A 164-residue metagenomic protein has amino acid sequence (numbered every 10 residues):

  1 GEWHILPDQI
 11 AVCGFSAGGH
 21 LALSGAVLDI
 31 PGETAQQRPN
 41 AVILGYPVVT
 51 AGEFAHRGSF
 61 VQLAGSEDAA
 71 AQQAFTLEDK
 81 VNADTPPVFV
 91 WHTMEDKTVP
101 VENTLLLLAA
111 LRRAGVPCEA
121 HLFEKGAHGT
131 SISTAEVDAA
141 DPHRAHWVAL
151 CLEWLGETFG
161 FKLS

Functional and structural regions predicted by a protein language model:
G1-S59, D68, Q72-Q73: Primarily recognizes the serine-hydrolase "nucleophile elbow" in alpha/beta-hydrolase and SGNH/GDSL folds
I10, V88, C118: Hydrophobic anchor at the start of a short beta-strand that flanks the dinucleotide cofactor-binding loop
I43, F89-W91, H121: Hydrophobic/aromatic beta-strand patches that form the interior of the parallel beta-sheet core in alpha/beta enzyme
A51, E95-V99: Acidic catalytic loop of the alpha/beta-hydrolase fold
A55-Q62, S133-A135: Short, flexible, mixed-charge acidic loops at enzyme active sites
G65-K80, T85-P86: Active-site nucleophile elbow and catalytic-triad environment of alpha/beta-hydrolase enzymes
D84, F89-H92, D96: Short beta-strand/loop motif that positions the catalytic acidic residue of the alpha/beta-hydrolase fold
V101, L105-S164: C-terminal catalytic histidine-bearing segment of alpha/beta-hydrolase fold enzymes
